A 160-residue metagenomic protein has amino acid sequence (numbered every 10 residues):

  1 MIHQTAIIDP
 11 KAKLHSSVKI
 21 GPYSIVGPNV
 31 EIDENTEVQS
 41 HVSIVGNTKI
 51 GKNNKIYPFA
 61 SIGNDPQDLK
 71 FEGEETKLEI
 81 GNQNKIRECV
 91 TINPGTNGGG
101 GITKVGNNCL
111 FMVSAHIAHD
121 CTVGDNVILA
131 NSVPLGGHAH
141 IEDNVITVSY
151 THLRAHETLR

Functional and structural regions predicted by a protein language model:
M1-N126: Domain-scale signature associated with acetyltransferase and cell-envelope carbohydrate enzymes
S24, V133-L135: Periodic small-residue-enriched repeat registers in elongated scaffold domains
T147-S149: Acidic, proline/serine/threonine- and glycine-rich low-complexity intrinsically disordered segments
T151-L159: Conserved small/polar residues in nucleotide/adenosyl-binding loops
